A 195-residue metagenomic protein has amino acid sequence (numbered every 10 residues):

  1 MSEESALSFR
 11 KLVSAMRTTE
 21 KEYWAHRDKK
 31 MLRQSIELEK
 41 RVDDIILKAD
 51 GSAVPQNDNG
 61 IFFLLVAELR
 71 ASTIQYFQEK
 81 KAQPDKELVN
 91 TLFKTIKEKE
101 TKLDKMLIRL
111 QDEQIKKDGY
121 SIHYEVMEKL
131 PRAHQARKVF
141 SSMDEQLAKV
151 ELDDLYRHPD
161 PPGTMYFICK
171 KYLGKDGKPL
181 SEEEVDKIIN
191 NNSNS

Functional and structural regions predicted by a protein language model:
S5-R17, D58-Q75, L92, I96: Short amphipathic alpha-helical heptad-repeat segments
A6-V42: Amphipathic alpha-helical packing elements
E22-L32, Q78-V89: Charged, low-complexity interaction regions
K29-G51, F93-K105: Short, charge-rich amphipathic interface segments used for partner binding and complex assembly
Q83, L147-G163: Acidic, low-complexity, intrinsically disordered interaction modules
I108, Y156-S195: Short, mixed-charge low-complexity intrinsically disordered segments
K116-K138, I168: Short aromatic-glycine-(Arg/Gly/Cys) micro-motifs in beta-strand/loop hairpins
A133-L147, Y172-G177: A short, exposed loop/beta-hairpin motif centered on an aromatic-Gly-Thr core
